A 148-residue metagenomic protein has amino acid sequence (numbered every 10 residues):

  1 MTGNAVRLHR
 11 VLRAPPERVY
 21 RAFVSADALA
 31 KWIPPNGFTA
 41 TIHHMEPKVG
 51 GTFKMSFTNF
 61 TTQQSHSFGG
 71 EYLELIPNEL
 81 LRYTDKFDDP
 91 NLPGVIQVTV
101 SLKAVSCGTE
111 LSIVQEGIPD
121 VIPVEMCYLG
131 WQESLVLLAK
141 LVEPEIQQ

Functional and structural regions predicted by a protein language model:
M1-T39: Hydrophobic ligand-binding cavity/cleft-lining segments
T2-N4, P47, T62-H66, P90-G94: A generic structural micro-feature
G3-H9, P16, A40, T52 (+4 more regions): Intrinsic-disorder/low-complexity, polar/charged segments enriched in Ser/Thr/Lys/Arg/Asp/Glu/Gln
R13, L75-P77, V105-C107: Structural motif
V19, L29, F53, Y72 (+4 more regions): Hydrophobic pocket/interface hotspot
T41-T84: Glycine-rich portal/gate segments that line the openings of hydrophobic small-molecule binding cavities
R82-Q132: Beta-strand/loop substructures that line and gate deep hydrophobic ligand-binding cavities in soluble
L141-Q148: Short, highly charged C-terminal tails/helix-capping segments
